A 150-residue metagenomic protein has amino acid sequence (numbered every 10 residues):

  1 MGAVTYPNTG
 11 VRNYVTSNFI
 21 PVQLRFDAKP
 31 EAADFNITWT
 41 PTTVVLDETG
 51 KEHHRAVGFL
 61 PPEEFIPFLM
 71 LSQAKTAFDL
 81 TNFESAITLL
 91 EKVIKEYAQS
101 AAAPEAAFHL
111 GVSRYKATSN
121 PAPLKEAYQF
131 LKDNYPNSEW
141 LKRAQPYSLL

Functional and structural regions predicted by a protein language model:
V4-E64, L69: Thioredoxin-like thiol-disulfide oxidoreductase module
T5, L80, T118-A122: Short coil/turn and helix-start
K51, R55-L60, I94-A103, T118 (+1 more regions): Short solvent-exposed coil/turn linkers within tandem alpha-helical repeat scaffolds
I66-S100, K116, N134: Alpha-helical segment of the N-proximal tetratricopeptide repeat
F78, L110-Y115, L149-L150: Specific register positions within alpha-helical solenoid repeats of the TPR/Sel1-like families, i.e., one
A86, P123-L124: Single-residue signature of alpha-solenoid repeat helices
